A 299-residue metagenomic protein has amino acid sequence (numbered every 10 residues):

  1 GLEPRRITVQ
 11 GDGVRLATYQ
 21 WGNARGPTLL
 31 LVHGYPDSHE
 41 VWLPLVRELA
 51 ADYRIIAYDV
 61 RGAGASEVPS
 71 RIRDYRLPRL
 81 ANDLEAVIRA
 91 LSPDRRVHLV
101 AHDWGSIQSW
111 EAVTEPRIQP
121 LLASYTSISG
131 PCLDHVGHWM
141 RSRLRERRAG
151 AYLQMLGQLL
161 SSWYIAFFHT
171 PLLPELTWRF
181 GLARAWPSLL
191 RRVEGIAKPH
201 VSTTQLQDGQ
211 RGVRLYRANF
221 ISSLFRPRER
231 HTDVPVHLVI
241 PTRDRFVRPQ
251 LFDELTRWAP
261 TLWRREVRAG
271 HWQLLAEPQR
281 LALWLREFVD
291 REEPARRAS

Functional and structural regions predicted by a protein language model:
G1-E3, L16, D37, V41 (+3 more regions): Flexible "cap/lid" subdomain of the alpha/beta-hydrolase fold that forms the substrate-access gate
Q10, G22-A24, R230-T232: Short, flexible hinge/linker loops that cap or flank conserved catalytic cores
G11-R15: Glycine-centered tight beta-turn/hairpin loop motif at sheet-sheet or coil-to-beta transitions
A17-A65: Conserved HGGG/HGGXW glycine-rich cap/lid loop of the alpha/beta-hydrolase fold
N23-A24, L91-R95, E292: Glycine-rich phosphate-binding loop signature in dinucleotide/nucleotide-binding domains
L45, A112, L251, W284-F288: Hydrophobic residues on the short alpha-helix immediately C-terminal to a glycine-rich phosphate/catalytic loop
P260-S299: Catalytic active-site module of serine/aspartate enzymes centered on a nucleophile-bearing elbow/loop
